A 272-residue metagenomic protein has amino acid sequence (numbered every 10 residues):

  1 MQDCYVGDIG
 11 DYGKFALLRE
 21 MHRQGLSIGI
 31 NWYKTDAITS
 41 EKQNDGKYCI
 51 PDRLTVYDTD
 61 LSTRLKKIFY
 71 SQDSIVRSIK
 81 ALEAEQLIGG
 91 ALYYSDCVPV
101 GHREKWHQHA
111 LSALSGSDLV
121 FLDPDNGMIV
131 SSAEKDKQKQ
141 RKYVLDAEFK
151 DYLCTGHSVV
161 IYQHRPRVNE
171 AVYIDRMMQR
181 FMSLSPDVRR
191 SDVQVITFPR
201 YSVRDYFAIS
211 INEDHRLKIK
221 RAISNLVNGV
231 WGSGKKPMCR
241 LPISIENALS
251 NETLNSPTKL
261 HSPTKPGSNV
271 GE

Functional and structural regions predicted by a protein language model:
M1-N255, K259-H261: Class I S-adenosyl-L-methionine-dependent methyltransferase catalytic core
